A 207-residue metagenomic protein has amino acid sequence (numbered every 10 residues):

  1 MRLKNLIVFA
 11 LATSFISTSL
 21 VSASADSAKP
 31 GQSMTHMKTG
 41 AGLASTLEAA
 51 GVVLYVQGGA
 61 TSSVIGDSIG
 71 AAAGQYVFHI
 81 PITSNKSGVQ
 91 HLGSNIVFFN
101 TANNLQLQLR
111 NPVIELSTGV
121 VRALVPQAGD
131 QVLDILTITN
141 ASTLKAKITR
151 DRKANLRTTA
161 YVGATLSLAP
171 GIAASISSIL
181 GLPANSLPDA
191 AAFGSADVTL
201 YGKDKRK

Functional and structural regions predicted by a protein language model:
M1-V8: Bacterial N-terminal signal peptides that target proteins for export
R2, S17-S22, K205-K207: N-terminal charge/polar-biased segments
F9-T18: Bacterial N-terminal signal peptides
S24-S87, G163-K207: N-terminal segment immediately downstream of the Sec signal-peptide cleavage site in secreted/extracellular proteins
T61-T143: Predominantly extracellular/secreted and cell-surface proteins with exposed, flexible low-complexity segments
L124-A174: Extended amphipathic ligand-handling, pore-lining, and cofactor/metal-binding catalytic surfaces
